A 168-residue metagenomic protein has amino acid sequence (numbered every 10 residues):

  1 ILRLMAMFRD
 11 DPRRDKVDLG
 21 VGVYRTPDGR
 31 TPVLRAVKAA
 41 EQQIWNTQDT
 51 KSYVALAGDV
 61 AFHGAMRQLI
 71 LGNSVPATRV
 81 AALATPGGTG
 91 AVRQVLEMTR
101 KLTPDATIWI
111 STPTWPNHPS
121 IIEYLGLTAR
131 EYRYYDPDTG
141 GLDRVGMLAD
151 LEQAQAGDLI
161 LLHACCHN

Functional and structural regions predicted by a protein language model:
I1-G87, A91: N-terminal small-domain helix-loop-helix segment of the aminotransferase-like
D49-N168: Conserved core of the PLP fold type I
